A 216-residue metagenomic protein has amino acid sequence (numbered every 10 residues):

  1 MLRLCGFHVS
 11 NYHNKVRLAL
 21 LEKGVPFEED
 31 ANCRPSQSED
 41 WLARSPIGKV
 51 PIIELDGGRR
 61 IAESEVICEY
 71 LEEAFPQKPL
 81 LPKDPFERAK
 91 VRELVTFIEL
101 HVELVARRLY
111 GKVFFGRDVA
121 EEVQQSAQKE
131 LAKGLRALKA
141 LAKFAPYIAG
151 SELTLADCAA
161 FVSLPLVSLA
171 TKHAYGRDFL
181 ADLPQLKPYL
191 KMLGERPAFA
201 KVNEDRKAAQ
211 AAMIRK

Functional and structural regions predicted by a protein language model:
M1-S126, A145-P146, E152: GST-like domain detector, emphasizing the conserved glutathione-binding G-site in the N-terminal thioredoxin-like
A43, E195, E204: Phosphate-coordinating loops and pocket residues in cytosolic domains that bind phosphorylated ligands
L80, K201-V202: Acidic/polar loop patches that form or flank catalytic/metal-binding clefts of enzymes that bind anionic ligands
I98-E195: GST-like fold's C-terminal all-alpha helical module
R107-R108, N203-R206: Short coil/turn segments at secondary-structure boundaries
D205-K216: Acidic/histidine-enriched, glycine/proline-rich intrinsically disordered or flexible terminal extensions
